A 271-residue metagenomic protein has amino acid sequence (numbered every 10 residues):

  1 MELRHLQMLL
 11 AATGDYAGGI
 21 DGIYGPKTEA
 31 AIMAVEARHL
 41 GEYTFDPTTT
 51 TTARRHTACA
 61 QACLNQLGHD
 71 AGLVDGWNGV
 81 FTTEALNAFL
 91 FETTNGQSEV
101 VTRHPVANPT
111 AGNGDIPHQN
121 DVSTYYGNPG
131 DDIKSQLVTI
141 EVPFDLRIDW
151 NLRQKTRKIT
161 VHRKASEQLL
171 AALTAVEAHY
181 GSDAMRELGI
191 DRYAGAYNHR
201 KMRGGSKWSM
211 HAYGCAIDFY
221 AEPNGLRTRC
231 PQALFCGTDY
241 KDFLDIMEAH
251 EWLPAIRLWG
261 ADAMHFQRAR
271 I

Functional and structural regions predicted by a protein language model:
M1-L152, E167-D183, Y240-F243: Cell-envelope/ECM-targeting effectors and their regulatory/trafficking segments
I23-K27, W77-F81, L188-R200, M264: Acidic helix-start/capping segments at beta-turn-to-alpha-helix junctions
R55, A194-N198, A269-I271: Amphipathic alpha-helical surface "interface" segments used for docking/oligomerization or membrane association within
D132-R147, K164, M202-W208, A212-Y213 (+1 more regions): Surface-exposed, interaction-prone regions with an acidic/low-complexity signature
R147-E167, A171-E177, R192, C230-P231 (+2 more regions): Zinc-dependent metalloendopeptidases
L173-C215, L226: Active-site-adjacent loop/helix surface patches within enzyme catalytic domains that shape the substrate-binding cleft
G204-I271: Catalytic cores and adjacent binding grooves of peptidoglycan-active enzymes
